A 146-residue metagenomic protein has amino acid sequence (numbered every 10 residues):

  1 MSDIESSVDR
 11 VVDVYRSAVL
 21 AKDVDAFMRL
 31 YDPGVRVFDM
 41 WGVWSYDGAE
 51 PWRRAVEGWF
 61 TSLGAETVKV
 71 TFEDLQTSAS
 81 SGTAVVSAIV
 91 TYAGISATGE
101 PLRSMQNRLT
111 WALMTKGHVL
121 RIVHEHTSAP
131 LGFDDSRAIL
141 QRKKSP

Functional and structural regions predicted by a protein language model:
M1-G34, L140-P146: Short, low-complexity N-terminal intrinsically disordered segments enriched in polar/charged residues
D3, L63-G64, K69, A93 (+2 more regions): C-terminal-biased regions
E5-S6, V24-G82, I89, P101-R103: A solvent-exposed, acidic/Ser-Thr-rich amphipathic alpha-helical stretch
Y15, V56, F72-T77, V90-Y92 (+2 more regions): Hydrophobic/aromatic beta-strand elements that line small-molecule binding cavities or substrate pockets in beta-rich
A18, R103-M105: Short loop/turn motifs at secondary-structure junctions and domain boundaries
A93-I95, L131: Sequence/structural signature of outer-membrane beta-barrel proteins
A97-G99: Extracellular loop and loop/strand-boundary signature of outer-membrane beta-barrel proteins
Q106-R137: Short beta-strand edge/turn micro-motifs at domain boundaries
